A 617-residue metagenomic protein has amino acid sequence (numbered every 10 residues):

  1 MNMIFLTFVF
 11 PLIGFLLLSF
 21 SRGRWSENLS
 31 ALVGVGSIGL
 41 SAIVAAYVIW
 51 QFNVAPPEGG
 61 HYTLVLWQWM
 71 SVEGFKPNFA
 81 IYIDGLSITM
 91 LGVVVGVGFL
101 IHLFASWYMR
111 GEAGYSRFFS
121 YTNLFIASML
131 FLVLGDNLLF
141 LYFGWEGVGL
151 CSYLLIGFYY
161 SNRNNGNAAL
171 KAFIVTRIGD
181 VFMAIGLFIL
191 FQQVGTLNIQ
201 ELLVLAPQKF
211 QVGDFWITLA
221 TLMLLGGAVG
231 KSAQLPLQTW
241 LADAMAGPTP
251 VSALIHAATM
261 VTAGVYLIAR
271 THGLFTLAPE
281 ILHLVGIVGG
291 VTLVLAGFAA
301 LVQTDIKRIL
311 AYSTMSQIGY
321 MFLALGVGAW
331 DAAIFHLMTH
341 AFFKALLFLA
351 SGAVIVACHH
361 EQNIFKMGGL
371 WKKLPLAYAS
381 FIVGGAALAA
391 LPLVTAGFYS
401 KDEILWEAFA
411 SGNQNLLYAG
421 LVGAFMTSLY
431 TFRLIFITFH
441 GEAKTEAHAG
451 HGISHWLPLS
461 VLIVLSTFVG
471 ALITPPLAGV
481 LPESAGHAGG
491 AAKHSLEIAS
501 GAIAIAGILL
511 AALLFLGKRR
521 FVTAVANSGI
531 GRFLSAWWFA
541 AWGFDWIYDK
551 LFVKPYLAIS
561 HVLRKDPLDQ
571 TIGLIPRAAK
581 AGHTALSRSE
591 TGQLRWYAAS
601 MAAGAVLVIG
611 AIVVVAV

Functional and structural regions predicted by a protein language model:
M1-V9, W25-L32, F75-V93, F131-G144 (+6 more regions): Membrane-entry segments of alpha-helical transmembrane domains in multi-pass membrane proteins
N2-M3, S21-S120, Q193-D214, T239 (+4 more regions): Transmembrane helix-loop-helix hairpins at membrane boundaries of multipass inner-membrane proteins
T7-G23, F99-L100, V229: N-terminal signal-anchor/start-transfer transmembrane helix
G36-N53, G179-I189, I382-A389, P458-I473 (+3 more regions): Hydrophobic alpha-helical membrane-insertion segments
G74, Y82, G479-S495, G517-V617: Aromatic-capped, Gly/Pro-kinked transmembrane alpha-helices
L86, L100-L141, L150-S454, L465 (+1 more regions): Hydrophobic transmembrane alpha-helices and their helix-loop junctions in integral membrane proteins
N415-Y430, S500-L513, H561: Alpha-helical transmembrane segments of multi-pass integral membrane proteins
H448-L510: Hard-cation-handling environments
